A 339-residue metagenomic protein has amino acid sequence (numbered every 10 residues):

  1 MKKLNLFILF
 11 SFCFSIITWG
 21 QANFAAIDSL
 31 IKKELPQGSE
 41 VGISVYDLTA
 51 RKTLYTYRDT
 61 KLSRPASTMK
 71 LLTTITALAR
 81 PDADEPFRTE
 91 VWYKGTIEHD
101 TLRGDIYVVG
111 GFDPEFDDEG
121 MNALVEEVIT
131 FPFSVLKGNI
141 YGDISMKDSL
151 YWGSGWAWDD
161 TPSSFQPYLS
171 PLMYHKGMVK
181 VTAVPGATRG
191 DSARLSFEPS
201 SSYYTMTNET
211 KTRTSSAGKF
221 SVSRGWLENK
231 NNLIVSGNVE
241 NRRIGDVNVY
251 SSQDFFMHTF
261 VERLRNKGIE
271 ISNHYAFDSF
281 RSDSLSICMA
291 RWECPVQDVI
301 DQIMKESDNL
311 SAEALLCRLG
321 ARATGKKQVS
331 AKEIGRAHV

Functional and structural regions predicted by a protein language model:
M1-F24: Bacterial Sec-dependent N-terminal signal peptides
Q21-K61, N122, E127-F131: Beta-lactamase-like hydrolase cores
S29, R80-R336: Conserved serine DD-peptidase/penicillin-binding transpeptidase domain and beta-lactam-recognizing active-site
E40-G42, L62, T68, R88 (+1 more regions): A common structural microfeature
Y46-L48, T56-T60, A66, K94 (+2 more regions): Acidic/polar N-terminal loop/beta-strand segments that form early-domain functional surfaces
T56-T76, R80: Short active-site loop at a secondary-structure junction that contains or immediately precedes the catalytic residue(s)
